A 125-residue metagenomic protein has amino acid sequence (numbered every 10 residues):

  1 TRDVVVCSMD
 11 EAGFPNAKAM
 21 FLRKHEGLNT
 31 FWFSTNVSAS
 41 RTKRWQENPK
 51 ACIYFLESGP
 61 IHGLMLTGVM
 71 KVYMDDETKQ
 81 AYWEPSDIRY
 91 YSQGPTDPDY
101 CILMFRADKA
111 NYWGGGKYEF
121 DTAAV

Functional and structural regions predicted by a protein language model:
T1-G13, A51-F55: A short, Trp-centered hydrophobic/proline-enriched beta-strand micro-motif
D3, T30, K50, V69 (+1 more regions): Structural motif
D10, R23-E26, M74: A generic structural motif
A12-F14, P60-H62, W113: Short glycine/serine/proline-enriched coil/turn segments at secondary-structure junctions
K18-F21: Conserved beta-strand in the GNAT
R23-P60: A short mixed-secondary-structure module that forms the rim of ligand-binding clefts
M65-V125: Charged, gly/pro-rich active-site loop segments
